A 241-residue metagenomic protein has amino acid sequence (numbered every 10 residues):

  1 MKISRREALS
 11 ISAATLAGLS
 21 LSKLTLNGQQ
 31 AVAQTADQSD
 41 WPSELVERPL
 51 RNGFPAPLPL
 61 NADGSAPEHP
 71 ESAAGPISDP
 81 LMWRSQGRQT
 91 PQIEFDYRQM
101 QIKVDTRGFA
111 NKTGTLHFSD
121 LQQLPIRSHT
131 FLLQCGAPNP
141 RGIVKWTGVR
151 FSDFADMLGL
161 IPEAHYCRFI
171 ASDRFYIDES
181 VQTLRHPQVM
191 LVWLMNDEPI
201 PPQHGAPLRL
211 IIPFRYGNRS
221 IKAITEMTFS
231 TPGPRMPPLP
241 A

Functional and structural regions predicted by a protein language model:
M1-L19: N-terminal secretory signal peptides and thylakoid transit peptides that target proteins across membranes
I11, R150-F154, N196: Short, hydrophobic/aromatic alpha-helical segments in well-folded domains
L21-D153, M157, P213, R219-A241: Near-N-terminal "mature-domain entry" segment
F109-N111, R174-Y176, D197-E198: Detector for glycine-centered tight turns/loop "hinges" at secondary-structure junctions
P162-I170: Surface-exposed patches in mature extracellular/periplasmic domains of secreted proteins
F175-R185, V189-W193: A contiguous pocket-lining binding segment that forms or flanks enzyme active sites
Q188-I221, M227-S230: A recognition module on extended beta-rich or small alphabeta surfaces enriched in W/G with H and D/E
